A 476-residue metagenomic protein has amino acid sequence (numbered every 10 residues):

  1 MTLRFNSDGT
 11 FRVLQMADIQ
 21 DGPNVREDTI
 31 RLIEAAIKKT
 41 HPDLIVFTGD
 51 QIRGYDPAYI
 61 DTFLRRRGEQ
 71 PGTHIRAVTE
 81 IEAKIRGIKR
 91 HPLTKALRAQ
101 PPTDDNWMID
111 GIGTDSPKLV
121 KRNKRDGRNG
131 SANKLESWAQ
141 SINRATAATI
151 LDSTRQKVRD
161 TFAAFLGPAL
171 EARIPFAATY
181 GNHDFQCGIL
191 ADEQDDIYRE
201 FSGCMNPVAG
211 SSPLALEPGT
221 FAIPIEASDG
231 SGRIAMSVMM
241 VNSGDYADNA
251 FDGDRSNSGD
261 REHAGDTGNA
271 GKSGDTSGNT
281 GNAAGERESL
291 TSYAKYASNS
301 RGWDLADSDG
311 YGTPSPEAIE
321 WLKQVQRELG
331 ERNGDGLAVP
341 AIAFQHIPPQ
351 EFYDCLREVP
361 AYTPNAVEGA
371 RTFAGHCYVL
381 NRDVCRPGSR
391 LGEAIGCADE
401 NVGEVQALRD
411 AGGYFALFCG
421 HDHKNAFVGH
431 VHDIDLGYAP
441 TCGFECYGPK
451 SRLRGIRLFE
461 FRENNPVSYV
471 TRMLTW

Functional and structural regions predicted by a protein language model:
T2, A222-G230, G388-A411, H423-W476: Binuclear metal-dependent phosphoesterase catalytic core
T2-T40, I45-P117: Internal alpha/beta domain cores that form substrate/cofactor-binding pockets in large enzymes and binding proteins
F5-G9, T29, K38-T40, V46 (+6 more regions): Extracellular/periplasmic catalytic domains that process cell-envelope and extracellular macromolecules
T10-Q20, A235-N249, F344, D435-T441: Active-site-proximal beta-strand elements of phosphoester/diester hydrolases
Q15-A17, I45-D50, P175-N182, L337-Q345 (+3 more regions): Active-site neighborhood of phospho(di)ester-bond hydrolases with catalytic His/Asp-centered motifs
G22-P23, R53-D56, A178-L190, Y246-A250 (+4 more regions): Active-site environment of divalent metal-dependent phosphoester hydrolases
R66-D260, G265, G271-G274, G278-D335 (+2 more regions): Extended active-site neighborhood of metal-dependent phosphoesterases/phosphodiesterases
S141-T149, A297-S315, R332-G412: Active-site-proximal segments of metal-dependent phosphoesterases and phosphodiesterases across multiple
